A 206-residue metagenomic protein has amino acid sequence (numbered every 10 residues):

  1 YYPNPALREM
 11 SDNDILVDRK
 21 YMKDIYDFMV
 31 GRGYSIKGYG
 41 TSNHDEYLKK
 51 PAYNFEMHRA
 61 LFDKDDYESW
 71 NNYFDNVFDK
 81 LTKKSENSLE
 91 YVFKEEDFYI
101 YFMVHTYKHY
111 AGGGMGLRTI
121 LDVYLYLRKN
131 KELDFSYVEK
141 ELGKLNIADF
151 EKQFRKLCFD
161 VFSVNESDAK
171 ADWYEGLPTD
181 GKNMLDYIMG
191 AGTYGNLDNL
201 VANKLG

Functional and structural regions predicted by a protein language model:
Y1-S11, V17-G206: Conserved NTP-donor binding/palm subdomain of two-metal-ion nucleotidyltransferases/polymerases, i.e., the charged
